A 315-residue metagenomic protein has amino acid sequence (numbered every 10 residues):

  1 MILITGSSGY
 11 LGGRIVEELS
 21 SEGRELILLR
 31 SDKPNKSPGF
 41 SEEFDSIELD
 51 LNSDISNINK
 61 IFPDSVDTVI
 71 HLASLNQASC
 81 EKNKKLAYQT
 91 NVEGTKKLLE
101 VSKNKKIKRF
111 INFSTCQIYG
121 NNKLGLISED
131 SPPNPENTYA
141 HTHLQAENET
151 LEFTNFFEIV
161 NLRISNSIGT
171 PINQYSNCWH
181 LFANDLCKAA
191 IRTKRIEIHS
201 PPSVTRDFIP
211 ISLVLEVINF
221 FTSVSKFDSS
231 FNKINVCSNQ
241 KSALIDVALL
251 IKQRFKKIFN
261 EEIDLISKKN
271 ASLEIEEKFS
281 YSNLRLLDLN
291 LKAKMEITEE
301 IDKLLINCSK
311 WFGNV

Functional and structural regions predicted by a protein language model:
I2-E22: N-terminal Rossmann NAD(P)H-binding glycine-rich loop of SDR-like oxidoreductase domains
S41-D54: Rossmann-fold cofactor-recognition segment
L51-T90: NAD(P)H-binding glycine-rich loop region in Rossmannoid oxidoreductase-like domains and their noncatalytic homologs
T68-V69, K82-F110: NAD(P)-cofactor binding segment of oxidoreductase domains
K96-T138: Conserved Rossmann-fold NAD(P)-dependent oxidoreductase catalytic core, especially the SDR/UDP-sugar
T142: Active-site helix of classical SDR
L151-T205, I211-N219: NAD(P)-dependent short-chain dehydrogenase/reductase
K194, I198-P201, R206-V315: C-terminal substrate-binding subdomain of Rossmann-fold SDR/epimerase-dehydratase oxidoreductases
